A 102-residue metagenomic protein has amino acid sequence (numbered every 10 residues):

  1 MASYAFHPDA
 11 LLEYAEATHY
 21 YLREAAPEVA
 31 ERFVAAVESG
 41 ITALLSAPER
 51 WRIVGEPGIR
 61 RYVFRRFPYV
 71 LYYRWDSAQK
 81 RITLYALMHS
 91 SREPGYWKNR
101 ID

Functional and structural regions predicted by a protein language model:
M1-V34: Arg/Lys-rich, positively charged N-terminal/basic patches that mediate binding to nucleic acids
E13, G40-A43, R61, A86: Residue-level recognition of specific faces of alpha-helices
H19, A26, T42, S46-R50 (+2 more regions): Generic structural signal for secondary-structure transition and capping sites
A30, R52-V54, Y96: Short, hydrophobic secondary-structure boundary micro-motifs
E38, S46-R81: Basic/aromatic recognition patch in beta-strand/loop cores that engages polyanionic ligands
V70, R74-D102: Enriched for short, Lys/Arg-rich terminal
